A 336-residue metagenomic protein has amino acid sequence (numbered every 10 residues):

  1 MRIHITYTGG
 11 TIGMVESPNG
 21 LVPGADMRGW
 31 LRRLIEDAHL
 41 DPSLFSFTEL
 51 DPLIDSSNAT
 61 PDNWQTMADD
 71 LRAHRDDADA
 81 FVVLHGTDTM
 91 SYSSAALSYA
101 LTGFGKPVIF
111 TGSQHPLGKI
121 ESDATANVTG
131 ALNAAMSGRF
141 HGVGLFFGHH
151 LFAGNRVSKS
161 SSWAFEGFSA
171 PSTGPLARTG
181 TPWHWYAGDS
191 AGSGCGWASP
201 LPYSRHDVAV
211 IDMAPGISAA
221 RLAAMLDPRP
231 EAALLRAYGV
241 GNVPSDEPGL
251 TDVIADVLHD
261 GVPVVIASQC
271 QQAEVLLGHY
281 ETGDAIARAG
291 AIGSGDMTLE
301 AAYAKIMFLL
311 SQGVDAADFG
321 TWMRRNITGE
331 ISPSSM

Functional and structural regions predicted by a protein language model:
M1-A73, D252: ATP/NTP phosphate-donor binding region
R2, T6-G13, W30-H39, A153-L235 (+3 more regions): Accessory alpha-helical/coil subdomains and C-terminal extensions that flank or cap enzyme catalytic cores
T6-T8, V83-H85, I109-G112, G144-H149 (+3 more regions): Short beta-strand segments
E16-N19, S94-A95, I120-D123, A153-K159 (+1 more regions): Short acidic, glycine/serine/threonine-rich loops at helix termini
V83-K106, S245-V253, T282: Short Gly/Thr/Asp-enriched flexible loops that form oxyanion-binding sites at enzyme active sites
S94-D123, L132-G138, L258-S268: Short, acidic/small-residue loops that bind anionic groups at enzyme active sites
F110-G180: Internal gly/pro-rich beta-alpha loop/helix module that stabilizes soluble enzyme cofactors or their anionic handles
S245-M336: ATP/nucleoside-binding phosphotransfer catalytic cores, i.e., glycine-rich phosphate-binding loops
